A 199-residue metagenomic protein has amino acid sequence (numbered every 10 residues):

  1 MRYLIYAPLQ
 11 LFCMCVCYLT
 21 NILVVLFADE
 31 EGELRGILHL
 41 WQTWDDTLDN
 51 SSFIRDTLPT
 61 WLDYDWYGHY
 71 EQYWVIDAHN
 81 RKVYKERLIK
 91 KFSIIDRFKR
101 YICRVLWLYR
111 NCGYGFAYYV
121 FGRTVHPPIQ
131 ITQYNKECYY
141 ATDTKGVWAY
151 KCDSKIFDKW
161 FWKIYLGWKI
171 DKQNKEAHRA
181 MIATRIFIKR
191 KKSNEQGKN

Functional and structural regions predicted by a protein language model:
R2-I37: A transmembrane-helix-recognition feature enriched in membrane-embedded lipid enzymes and envelope glyco-/phospholipid
V24-E31, R35-Q173: Acidic, low-complexity, intrinsically disordered interaction modules
F157-N199: Acidic, proline/glycine-rich low-complexity IDRs
